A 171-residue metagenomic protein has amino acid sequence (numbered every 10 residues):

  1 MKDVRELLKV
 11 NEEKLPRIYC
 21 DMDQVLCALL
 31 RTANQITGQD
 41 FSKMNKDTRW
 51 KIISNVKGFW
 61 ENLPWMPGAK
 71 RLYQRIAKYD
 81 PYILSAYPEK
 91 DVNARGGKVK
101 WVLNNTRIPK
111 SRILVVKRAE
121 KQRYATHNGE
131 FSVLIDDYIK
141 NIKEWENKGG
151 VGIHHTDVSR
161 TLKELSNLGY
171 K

Functional and structural regions predicted by a protein language model:
M1-P16, C27, W65, R71 (+2 more regions): Charge-dense, intrinsically disordered terminal/linker segments
D3-G58, N147, D157: Active-site neighborhood of HAD-like aspartate-dependent phosphohydrolases
R17, I113-W145: Conserved Lys-Pro-Asp/Glu-containing loop-to-beta segment of HAD-superfamily phosphomonoesterases, centered on
L26-L30, Q35, P81, K90-A94 (+3 more regions): Short catalytic/ligand-binding loop motif for oxyanion handling, primarily in non-cytosolic enzymes, centered on
M44, S54-I83, D91-G96: Short, acidic loop-to-helix structural element flanking the phosphoryl-transfer center in phosphate-processing enzymes
Y82-R95, V99, L103-R123: A short, structured active-site edge motif that brings together acidic residues
R123-N128, E164-K171: Short amphipathic alpha-helix with an adjacent loop that forms part of the alpha/beta core around
S132-N167: Acidic, Mg2+-coordinating phosphoryl-transfer loop and its flanking beta/alpha structural elements, shared across
